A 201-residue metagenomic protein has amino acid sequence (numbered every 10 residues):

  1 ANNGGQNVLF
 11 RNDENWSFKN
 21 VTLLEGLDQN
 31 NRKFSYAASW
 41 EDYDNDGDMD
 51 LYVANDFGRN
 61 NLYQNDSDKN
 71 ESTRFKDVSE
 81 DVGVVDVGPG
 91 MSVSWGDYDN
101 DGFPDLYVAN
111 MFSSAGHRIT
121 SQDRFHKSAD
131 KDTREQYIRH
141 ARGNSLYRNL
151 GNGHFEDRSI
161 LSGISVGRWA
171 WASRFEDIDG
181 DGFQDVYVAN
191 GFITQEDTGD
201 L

Functional and structural regions predicted by a protein language model:
A1-L201: Acidic, glycine/proline-rich Ca2+-coordinating loop motifs
